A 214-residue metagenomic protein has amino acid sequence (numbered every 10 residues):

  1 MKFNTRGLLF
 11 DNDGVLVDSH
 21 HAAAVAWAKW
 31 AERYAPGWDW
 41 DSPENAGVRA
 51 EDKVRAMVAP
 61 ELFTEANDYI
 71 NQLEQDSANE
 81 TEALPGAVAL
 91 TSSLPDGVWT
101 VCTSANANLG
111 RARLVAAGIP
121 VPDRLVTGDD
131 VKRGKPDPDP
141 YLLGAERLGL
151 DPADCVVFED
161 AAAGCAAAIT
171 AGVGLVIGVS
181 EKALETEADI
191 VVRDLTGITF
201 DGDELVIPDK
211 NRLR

Functional and structural regions predicted by a protein language model:
M1-R6, N106-R214: Asp-based, Mg2+/Mn2+-dependent phosphohydrolase catalytic module
K2-P95, N106-R111, I119-P120: N-terminal helical cap/lid subdomain that shapes the substrate entry/recognition surface in HAD-like hydrolases
L16, P43, W99-C102, R133 (+1 more regions): Conserved SAM-binding loop
D52, W99, F200-G202: Short, solvent-exposed polar/charged micro-motifs at secondary-structure junctions
A89, T100-C102, A145: Short coil/turn motifs at helix boundaries and re-entrant loops, enriched in small/polar and proline residues
S92-V98, G149-P152: Short, surface-exposed connector motifs at secondary-structure boundaries
G97-W99, V173-G174: Short phosphate-binding/catalytic loops that engage adenosine nucleotides
